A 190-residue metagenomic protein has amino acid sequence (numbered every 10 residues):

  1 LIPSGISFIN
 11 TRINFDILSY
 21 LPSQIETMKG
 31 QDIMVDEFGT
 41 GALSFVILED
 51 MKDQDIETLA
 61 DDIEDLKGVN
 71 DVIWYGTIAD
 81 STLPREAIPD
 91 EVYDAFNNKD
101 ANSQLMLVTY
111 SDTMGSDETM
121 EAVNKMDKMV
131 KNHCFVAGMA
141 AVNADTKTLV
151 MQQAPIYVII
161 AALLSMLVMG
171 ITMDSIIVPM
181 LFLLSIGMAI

Functional and structural regions predicted by a protein language model:
L1-I177: Feature of extramembrane
L163, L167, P179-I190: Small-residue-enriched core segments of transmembrane alpha-helices in multipass membrane transport and channel
